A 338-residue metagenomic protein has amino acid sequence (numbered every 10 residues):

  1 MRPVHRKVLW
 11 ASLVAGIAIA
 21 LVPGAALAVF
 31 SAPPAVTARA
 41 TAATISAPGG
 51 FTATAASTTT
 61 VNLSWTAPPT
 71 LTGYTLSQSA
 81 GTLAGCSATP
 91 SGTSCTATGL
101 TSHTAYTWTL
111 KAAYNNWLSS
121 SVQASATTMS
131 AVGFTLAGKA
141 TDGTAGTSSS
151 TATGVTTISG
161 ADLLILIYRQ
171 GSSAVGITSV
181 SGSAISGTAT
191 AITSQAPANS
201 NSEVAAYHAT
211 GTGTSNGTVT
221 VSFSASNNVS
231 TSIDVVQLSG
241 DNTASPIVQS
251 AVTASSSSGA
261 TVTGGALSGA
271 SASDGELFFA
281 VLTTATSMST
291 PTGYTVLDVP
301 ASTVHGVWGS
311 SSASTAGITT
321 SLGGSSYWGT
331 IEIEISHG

Functional and structural regions predicted by a protein language model:
R2-T54, T58: Short, polar/proline-rich extracytoplasmic segments that appear immediately after membrane translocation
S31-P33, K111-N115, S222-S226, G323: Beta-strand-rich extracellular modules
P33-T70, S102, N116-S130: Pro/Thr/Ser/Gly-rich low-complexity, intrinsically disordered linker/stalk tracts
T66-S94, S120-Q123: Extracellular low-complexity, O-glycosylation-prone stalks/linkers
A67-L71, Y114, Q170, T284: Extracellular acidic, Ser/Thr/Pro-rich low-complexity tracts
A97-S119: Beta-strand-rich modules
S130-G338: Primarily extracytoplasmic/secreted proteins and surface-exposed domains characterized by disulfide-bonded cysteine
